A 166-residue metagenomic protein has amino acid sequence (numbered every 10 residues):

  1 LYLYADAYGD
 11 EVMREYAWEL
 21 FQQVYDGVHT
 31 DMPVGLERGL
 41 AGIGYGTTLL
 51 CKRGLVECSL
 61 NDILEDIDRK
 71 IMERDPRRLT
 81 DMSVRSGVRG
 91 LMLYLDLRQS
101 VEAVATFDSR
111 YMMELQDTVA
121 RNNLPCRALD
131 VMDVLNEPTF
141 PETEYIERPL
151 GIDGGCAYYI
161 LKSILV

Functional and structural regions predicted by a protein language model:
D6: Alpha-helical bundle segments that constitute or directly flank the non-heme di-iron/ferroxidase center
E15-T106: Extended ligand-binding groove/face enriched in aromatic
D66, K70, V88, M92-V166: Terminal, non-catalytic domain-edge segments
